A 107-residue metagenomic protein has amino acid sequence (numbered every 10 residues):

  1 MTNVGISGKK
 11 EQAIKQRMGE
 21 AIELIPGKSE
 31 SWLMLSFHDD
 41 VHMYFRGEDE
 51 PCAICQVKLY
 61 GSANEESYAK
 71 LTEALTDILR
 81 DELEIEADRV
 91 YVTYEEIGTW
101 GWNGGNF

Functional and structural regions predicted by a protein language model:
M1-F107: Interaction-mediating elements
